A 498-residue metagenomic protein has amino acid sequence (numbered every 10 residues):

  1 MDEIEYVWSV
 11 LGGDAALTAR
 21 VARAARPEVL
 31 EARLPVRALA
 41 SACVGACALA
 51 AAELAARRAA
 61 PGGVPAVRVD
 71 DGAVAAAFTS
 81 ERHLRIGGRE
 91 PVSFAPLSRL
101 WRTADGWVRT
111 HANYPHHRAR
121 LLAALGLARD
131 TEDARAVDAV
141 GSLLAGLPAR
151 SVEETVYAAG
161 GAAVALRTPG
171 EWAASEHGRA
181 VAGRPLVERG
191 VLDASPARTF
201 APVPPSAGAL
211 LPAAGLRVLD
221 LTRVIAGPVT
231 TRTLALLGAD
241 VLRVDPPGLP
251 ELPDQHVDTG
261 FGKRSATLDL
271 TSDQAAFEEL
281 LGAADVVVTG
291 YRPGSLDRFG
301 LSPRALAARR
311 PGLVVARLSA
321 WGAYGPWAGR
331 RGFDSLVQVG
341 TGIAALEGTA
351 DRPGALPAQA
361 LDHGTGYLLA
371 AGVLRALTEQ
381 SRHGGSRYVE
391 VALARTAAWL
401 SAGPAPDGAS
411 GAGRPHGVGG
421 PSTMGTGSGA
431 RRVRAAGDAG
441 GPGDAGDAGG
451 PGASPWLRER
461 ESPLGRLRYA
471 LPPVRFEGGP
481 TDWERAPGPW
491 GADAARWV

Functional and structural regions predicted by a protein language model:
M1-G248, Q274, E278-A283, A307-R317 (+1 more regions): Acyl-CoA thioester-binding alpha/beta core of soluble enzymes
V21-L30, T341-P357: The feature captures the short pre-catalytic strand/loop hairpin that immediately precedes and shapes the active-site
A226-G227, L249-L252, S295-D297, A323-G325 (+1 more regions): Flexible loop/turn segments at secondary-structure boundaries
G238, G262-K263, A284, F333: Short, well-ordered alpha-helix to beta-strand connector turns
A239, R243-D269: Glycine-rich phosphate-binding loop and adjoining beta1-alpha1-beta2 segment of Rossmann-like nucleotide-binding folds
R264-A308: A structured beta-alpha segment of the ubiquitous adenosine-cofactor-binding alpha/beta core
T289-A345: N-terminal Rossmann-like NAD(P) cofactor-binding subdomain of oxidoreductases, focused on the glycine-rich
A345-A370, A376: Core active-site phosphate/anionic-ligand binding loop and the adjoining beta-turn-alpha structural block in enzyme
